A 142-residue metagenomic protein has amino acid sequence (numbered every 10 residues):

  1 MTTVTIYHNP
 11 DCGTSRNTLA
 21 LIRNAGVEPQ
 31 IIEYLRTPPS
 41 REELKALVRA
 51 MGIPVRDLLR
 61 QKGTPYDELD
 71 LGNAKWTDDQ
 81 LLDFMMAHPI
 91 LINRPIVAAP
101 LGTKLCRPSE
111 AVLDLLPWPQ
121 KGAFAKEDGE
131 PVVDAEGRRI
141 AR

Functional and structural regions predicted by a protein language model:
M1-A25, P29-Y34: Local sequence-structure signature of Cys/Sec-based thiol-disulfide redox active-site neighborhoods
R36-R142: Thiol/selenol-based redox catalytic cores and closely related redox-interacting motifs
